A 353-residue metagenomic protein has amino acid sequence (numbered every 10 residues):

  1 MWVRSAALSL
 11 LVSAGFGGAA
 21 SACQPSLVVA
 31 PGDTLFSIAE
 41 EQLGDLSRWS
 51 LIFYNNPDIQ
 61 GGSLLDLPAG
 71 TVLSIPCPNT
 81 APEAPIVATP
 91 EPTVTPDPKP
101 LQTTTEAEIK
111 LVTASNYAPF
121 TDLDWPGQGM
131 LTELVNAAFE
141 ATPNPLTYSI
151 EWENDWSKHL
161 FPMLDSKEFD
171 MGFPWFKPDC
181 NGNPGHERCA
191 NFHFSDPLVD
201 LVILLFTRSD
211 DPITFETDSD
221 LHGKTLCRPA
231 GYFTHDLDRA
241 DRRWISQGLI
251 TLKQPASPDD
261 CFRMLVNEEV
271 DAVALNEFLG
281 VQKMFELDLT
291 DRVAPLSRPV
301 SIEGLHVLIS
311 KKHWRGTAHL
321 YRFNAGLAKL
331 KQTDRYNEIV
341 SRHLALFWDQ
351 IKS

Functional and structural regions predicted by a protein language model:
S5-G17: Bacterial N-terminal signal peptides
L27-V28, E41-V87: Extracellular LysM carbohydrate-binding repeats and other cell-envelope/extracellular binding modules
L35, K158-M163, D260-M264, V270 (+1 more regions): Short, hydrophobic alpha-helical packing/hinge segments within bilobed ligand-binding/sensory domains
V87-P90, S149-D220, T234, S297-P299: Acidic, polar ligand-binding/catalytic clefts
P92, T132-T142, D211-P212, S219-R228 (+3 more regions): Extended ligand-binding regions for polar small-molecule ligands
V94-G185: Extracytoplasmic small-molecule ligand-binding "clamshell" domains of the periplasmic binding protein/Venus flytrap
A114-S115, V199-L204, L287-N324, L346-S353: Periplasmic-binding protein-like
V135-T147, D196, P229-A256, M284-T290 (+1 more regions): Ligand-binding cleft/hinge of the Venus flytrap
